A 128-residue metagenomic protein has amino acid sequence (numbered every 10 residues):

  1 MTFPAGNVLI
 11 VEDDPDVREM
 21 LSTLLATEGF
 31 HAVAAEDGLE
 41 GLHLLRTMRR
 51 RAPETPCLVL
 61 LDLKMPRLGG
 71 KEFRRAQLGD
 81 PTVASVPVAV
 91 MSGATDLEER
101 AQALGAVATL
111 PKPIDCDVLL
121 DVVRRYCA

Functional and structural regions predicted by a protein language model:
P15-A34: Two-component/phosphorelay signaling modules centered on CheY-like receiver
A34-L58: Acidic, metal-coordinating helix/loop segments flanking the phosphotransfer/catalytic sites of two-component signaling
D37-E40, L68-R75: Acidic catalytic/metal-coordinating carboxylates
D62: Active-site residues of response regulator receiver
M65: Receiver (REC) domain active-site loop signature in two-component systems and cognate sites in sensor histidine kinases
G70-K71, G93, A101-T109: As written
A89-M91: Hydrophobic/aromatic residues positioned on beta-strands within the core alpha/beta folds
I114-C127: C-terminal output helix
